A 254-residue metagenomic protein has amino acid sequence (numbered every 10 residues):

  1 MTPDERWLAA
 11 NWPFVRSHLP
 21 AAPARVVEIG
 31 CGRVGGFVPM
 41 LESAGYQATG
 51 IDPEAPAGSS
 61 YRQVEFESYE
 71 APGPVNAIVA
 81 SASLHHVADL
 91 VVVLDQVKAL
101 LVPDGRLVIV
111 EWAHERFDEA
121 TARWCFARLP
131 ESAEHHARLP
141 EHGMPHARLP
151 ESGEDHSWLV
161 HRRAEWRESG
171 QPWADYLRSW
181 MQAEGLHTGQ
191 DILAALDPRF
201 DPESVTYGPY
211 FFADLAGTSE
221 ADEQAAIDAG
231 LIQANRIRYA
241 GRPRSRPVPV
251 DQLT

Functional and structural regions predicted by a protein language model:
D4-P23: Conserved alpha-helix/loop element of class I SAM-dependent methyltransferases that forms part of the SAM/SAH-binding
P23-G32: Conserved class I S-adenosyl-L-methionine
G32-S68: Class I SAM-dependent methyltransferase SAM/SAH-binding core
V79: A conserved beta-strand element that flanks and buttresses the S-adenosyl-L-methionine
V92-P103: A short glycine-rich, Lys/Arg-flanked "PGG" loop and its adjoining helix->strand segment in the class I
V108-R162: Conserved class I S-adenosyl-L-methionine
E154-T218: Substrate-binding/catalytic lobe of Class I Rossmann-like enzymes that use SAM or dcSAM, i.e., the mid-to-C-terminal
Q190-A194, P198, E203-T254: A C-terminal cap/extension of S-adenosyl-L-methionine-dependent methyltransferases that defines the acceptor-substrate
